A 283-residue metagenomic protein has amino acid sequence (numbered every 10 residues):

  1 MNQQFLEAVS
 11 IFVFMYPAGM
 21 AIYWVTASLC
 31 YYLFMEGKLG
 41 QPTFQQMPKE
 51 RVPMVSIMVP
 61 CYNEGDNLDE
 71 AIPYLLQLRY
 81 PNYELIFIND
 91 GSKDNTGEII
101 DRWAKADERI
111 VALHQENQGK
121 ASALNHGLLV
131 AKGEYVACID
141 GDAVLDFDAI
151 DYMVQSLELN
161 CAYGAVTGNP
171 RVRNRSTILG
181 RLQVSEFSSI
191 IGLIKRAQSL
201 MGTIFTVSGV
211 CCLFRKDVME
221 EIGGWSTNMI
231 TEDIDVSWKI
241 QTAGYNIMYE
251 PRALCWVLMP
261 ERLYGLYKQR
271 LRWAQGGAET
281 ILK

Functional and structural regions predicted by a protein language model:
M1-K49: N-terminal membrane-anchoring/stem segments of glycan-assembly enzymes
P53-S56, E84, E220, D235: Cell-envelope/extracellular polymer assembly enzymes that use nucleotide-activated donors
C61-D69, N89, K93, G97: A structural helix-start
P73-N82: Short, acidic, metal-binding catalytic loop of nucleotide-sugar glycosyltransferases
Y83-I86, G97-V130, G168-N169, A197: Conserved donor nucleotide-binding strand/loop of the catalytic core
E116, A121-A123, F147-I230, Y267 (+1 more regions): Long helical/loop segments within the catalytic core of UDP-sugar-dependent glycosyltransferases, especially the large
V136: Short aromatic/hydrophobic "clamp" motif used to bind/position activated sugar donors
N228, S237-C255: Catalytic donor-sugar/metal-binding loop of nucleotide-sugar-dependent glycosyltransferases
